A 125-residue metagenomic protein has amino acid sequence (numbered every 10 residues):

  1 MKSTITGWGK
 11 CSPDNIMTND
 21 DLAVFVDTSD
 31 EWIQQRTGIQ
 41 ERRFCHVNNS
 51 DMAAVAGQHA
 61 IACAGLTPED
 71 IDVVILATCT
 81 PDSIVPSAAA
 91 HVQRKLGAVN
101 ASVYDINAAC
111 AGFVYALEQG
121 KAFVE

Functional and structural regions predicted by a protein language model:
M1-V73, L96: Conserved "HGTGT" condensation-loop signature of ketosynthase/thiolase-family condensing enzymes that catalyze
W32-R36, Q40-D51, C79-E125: Conserved catalytic cysteine-centered active-site region of acyl-thioester-dependent Claisen-condensing enzymes
